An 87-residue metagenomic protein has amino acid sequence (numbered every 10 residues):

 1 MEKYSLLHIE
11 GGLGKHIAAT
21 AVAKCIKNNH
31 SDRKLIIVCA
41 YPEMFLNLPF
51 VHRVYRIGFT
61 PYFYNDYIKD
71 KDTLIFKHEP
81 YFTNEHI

Functional and structural regions predicted by a protein language model:
M1-I87: Catalytic machinery of carbohydrate-active enzymes, primarily nucleotide-sugar-dependent glycosyltransferases
